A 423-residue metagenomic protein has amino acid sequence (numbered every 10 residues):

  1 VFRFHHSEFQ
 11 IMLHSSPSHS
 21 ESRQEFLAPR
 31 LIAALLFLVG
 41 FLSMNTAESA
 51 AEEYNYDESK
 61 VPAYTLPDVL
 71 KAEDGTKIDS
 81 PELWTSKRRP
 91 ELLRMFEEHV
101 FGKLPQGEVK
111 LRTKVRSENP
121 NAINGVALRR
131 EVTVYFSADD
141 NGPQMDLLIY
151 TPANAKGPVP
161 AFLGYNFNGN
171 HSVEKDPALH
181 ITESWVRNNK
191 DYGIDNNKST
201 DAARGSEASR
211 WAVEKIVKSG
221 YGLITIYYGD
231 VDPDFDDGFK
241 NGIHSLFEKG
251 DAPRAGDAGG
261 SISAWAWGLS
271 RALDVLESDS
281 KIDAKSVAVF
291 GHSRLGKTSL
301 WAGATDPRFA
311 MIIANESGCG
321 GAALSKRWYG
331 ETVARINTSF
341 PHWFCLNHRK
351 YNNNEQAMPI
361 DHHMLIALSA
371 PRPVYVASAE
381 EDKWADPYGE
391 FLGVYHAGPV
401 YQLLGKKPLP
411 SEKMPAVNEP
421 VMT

Functional and structural regions predicted by a protein language model:
V1-P29: N-terminal secretory signal peptides that target proteins for export/translocation
R30-S43: Bacterial N-terminal signal peptides
E48-P105: N-terminal pre-domain segments of enzymes
D146-I149, G157-F167: Short beta-strand element of the alpha/beta-hydrolase
L163-S278, L324-R327: Cap/lid segment of the alpha/beta-hydrolase catalytic domain
I243-L246, A314-L365, D386-M414, N418: Mobile cap/lid helix-loop segments that gate and shape the active-site cleft of serine hydrolases
R271-E331, R335, S339, R349 (+1 more regions): Primarily recognizes the serine-hydrolase "nucleophile elbow" in alpha/beta-hydrolase and SGNH/GDSL folds
A370-A385: Conserved strand-to-loop "acid loop" that flanks and positions the catalytic carboxylate
